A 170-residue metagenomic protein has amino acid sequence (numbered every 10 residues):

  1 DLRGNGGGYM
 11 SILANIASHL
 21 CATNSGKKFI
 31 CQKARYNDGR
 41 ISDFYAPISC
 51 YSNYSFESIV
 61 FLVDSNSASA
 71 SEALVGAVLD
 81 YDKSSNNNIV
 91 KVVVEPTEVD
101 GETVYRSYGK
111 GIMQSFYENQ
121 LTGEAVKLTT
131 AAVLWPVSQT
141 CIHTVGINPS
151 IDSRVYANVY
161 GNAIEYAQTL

Functional and structural regions predicted by a protein language model:
D1-R3: A structural preference for short, pocket-lining loop segments at secondary-structure junctions
G7-V159: Conserved acidic, small-residue-rich alpha-beta core segments centered on
I142, Q168-L170: Conserved functional hotspot residues or short segments at active or partner-binding sites across diverse domains
P149, A167-Q168: Short, intrinsically disordered, charge-balanced linker/junction segments flanking boundaries in proteins
